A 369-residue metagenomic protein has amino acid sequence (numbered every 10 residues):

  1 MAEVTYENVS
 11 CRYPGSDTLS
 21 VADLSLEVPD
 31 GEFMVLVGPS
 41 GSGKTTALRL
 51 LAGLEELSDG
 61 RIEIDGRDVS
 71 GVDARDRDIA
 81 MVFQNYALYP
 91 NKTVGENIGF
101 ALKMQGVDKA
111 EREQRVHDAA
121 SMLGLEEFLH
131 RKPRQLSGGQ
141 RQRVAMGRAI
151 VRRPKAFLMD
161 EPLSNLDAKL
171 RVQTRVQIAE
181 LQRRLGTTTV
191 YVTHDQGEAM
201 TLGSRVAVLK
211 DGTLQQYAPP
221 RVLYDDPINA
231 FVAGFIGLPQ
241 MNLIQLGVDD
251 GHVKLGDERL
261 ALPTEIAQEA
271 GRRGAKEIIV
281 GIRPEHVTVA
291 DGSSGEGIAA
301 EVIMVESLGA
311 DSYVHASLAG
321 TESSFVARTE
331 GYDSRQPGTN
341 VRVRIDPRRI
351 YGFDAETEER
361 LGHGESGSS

Functional and structural regions predicted by a protein language model:
M1-E3, C11-D23, V72-D73: A short, flexible loop at the N-terminus of ABC-type nucleotide-binding domains that lies
V4-G15, I62, I303-S307: Conserved beta1/A-loop at the N-terminus of ABC ATPase nucleotide-binding domains
L26-V28, I345: Conserved hydrophobic segment flanking the Walker A/P-loop of ABC-type ATPase nucleotide-binding domains
V37-P39: The feature captures the beta-strand-to-loop junction immediately N-terminal to the Walker
A52: Helix-to-loop junction immediately C-terminal to a conserved catalytic motif
G60-D68: Conserved ABC transporter NBD signature motif
A74-F231: ABC ATPase nucleotide-binding domains
P239-M241, V248-S369: Non-catalytic connector elements of ABC transporters
